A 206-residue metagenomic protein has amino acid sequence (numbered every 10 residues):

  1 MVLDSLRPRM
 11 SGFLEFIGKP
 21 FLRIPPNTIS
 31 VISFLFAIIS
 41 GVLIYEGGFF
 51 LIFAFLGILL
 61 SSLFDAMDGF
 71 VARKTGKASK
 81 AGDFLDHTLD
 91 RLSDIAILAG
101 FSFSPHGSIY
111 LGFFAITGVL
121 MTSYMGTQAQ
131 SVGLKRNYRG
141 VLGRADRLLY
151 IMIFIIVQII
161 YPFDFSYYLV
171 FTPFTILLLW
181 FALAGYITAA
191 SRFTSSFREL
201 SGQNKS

Functional and structural regions predicted by a protein language model:
M1-S62, I97-S206: Hydrophobic alpha-helical transmembrane segments
F49-L63, M67-F70, K74-G82: Hydrophobic, small-residue-rich transmembrane alpha-helices and their short perimembrane loops in multi-pass membrane
D65, D86, V119: Conserved G/P- and acidic residue-centered "switch" motifs that form tight phosphate/ATP-binding loops in soluble
G69-Y110: Basic, amphipathic juxtamembrane/active-site segments that coordinate anionic phosphate or diphosphate groups
